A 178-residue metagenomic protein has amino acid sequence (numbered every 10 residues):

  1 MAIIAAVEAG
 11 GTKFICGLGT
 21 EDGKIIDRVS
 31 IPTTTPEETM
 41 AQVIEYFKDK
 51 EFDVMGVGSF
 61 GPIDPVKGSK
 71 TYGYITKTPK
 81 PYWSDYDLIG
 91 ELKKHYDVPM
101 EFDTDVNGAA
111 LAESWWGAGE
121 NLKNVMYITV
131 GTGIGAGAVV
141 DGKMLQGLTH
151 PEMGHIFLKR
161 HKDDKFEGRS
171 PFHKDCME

Functional and structural regions predicted by a protein language model:
A2-A41, Y74, M144-K162: Short glycine-rich, Thr/Ser-proximal phosphate-binding strand/loop in the N-terminal lobe of ATP-dependent enzymes
I4-E8, V54-G56, E101, V125-T129 (+1 more regions): Short glycine-aspartate micro-motif
T12-K13, G108, T132-I134: Conserved A3 ("GATE") glycine/threonine-rich loop of ANL adenylate-forming enzymes
D27-D53, R169-E178: Adenine-nucleotide phosphate-binding core of ATP-dependent small-molecule kinases
T34-P36, M40-A41, V54, I63-N124 (+2 more regions): Glycine-rich phosphate-binding loop and adjoining helix at the ATP-binding site of ATP-dependent phosphoryl-transfer
F60-I63, G131-G133: Short glycine-rich anion-binding loops that position phosphate/pyrophosphate groups of nucleotides and phosphorylated
E120-K174: Glycine-rich phosphate-binding loop of actin/hexokinase-like ATP-binding domains
